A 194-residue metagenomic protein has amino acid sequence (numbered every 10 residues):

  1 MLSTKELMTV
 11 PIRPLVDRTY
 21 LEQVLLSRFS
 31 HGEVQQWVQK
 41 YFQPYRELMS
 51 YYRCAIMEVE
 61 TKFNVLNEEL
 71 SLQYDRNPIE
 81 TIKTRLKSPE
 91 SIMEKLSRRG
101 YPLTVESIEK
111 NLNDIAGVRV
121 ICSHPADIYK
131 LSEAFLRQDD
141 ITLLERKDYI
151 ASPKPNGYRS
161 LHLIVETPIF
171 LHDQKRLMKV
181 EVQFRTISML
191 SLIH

Functional and structural regions predicted by a protein language model:
L2-N111: Charge-rich, low-complexity segments
L112, R119, I128, S132-L136 (+1 more regions): Duplex nucleic acid-engaging cores and interfaces of nucleic-acid transaction enzymes
N113-I115, Y158-S160, K175-L177: Short connector loops at helix/strand junctions that flank enzyme active sites, especially segments positioning acidic
A116-C122, V182: Short cationic amphipathic helices and targeting signals
D127, F170-H172, M189: Short beta-strands and strand-coil junctions in structured, solvent-facing domains, enriched
Y129, D140-E166: Beta-rich nucleic-acid/ligand-interaction surfaces
K179-I187: Active-site ExK catalytic segment of metal-dependent nucleases
H194: Conserved small/polar residues in nucleotide/adenosyl-binding loops
